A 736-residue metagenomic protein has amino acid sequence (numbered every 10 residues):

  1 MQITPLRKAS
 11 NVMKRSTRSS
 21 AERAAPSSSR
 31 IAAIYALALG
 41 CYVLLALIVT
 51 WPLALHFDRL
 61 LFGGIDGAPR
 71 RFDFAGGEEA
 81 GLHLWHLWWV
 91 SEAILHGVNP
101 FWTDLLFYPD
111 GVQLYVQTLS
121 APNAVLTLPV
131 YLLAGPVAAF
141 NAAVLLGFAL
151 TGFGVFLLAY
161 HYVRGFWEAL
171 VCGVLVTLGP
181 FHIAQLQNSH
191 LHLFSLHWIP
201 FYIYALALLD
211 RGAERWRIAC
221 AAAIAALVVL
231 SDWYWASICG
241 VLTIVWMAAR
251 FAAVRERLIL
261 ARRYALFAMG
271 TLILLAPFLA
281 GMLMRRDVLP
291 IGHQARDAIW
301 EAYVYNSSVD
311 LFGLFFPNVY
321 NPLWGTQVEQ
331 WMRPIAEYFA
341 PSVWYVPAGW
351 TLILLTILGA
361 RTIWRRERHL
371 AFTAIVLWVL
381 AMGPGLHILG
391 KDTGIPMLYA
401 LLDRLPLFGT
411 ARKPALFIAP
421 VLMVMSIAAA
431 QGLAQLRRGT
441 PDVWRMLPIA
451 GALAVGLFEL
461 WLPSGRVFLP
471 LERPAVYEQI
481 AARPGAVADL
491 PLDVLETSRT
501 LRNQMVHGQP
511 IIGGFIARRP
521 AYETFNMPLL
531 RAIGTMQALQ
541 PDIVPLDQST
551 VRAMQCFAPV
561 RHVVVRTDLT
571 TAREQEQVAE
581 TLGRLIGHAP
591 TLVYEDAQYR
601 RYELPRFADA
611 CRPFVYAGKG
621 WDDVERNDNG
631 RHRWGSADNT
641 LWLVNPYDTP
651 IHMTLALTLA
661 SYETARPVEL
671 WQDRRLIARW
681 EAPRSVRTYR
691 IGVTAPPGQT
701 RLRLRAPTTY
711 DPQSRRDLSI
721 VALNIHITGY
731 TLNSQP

Functional and structural regions predicted by a protein language model:
M1-P52, R263-G270, R368-T373, I449-A450: Start-transfer (signal-anchor) and selected internal transmembrane alpha helices of multi-pass inner/ER membrane
I34-V43, A223-I224, R257-A280, D297-N306 (+1 more regions): Hydrophobic alpha-helical membrane-interfacial segments at the cytosolic entry of transmembrane helices
Y42, A143-Y162, F166-A252, Y264-G281 (+1 more regions): Membrane-embedded helix bundles of polyisoprenyl
P52-Y162, W167-W198, P322-P341, A415: Active-site lumenal/periplasmic loops and adjacent helix-entry segments of GT-C-fold, multi-pass membrane
F62, G67-P69, Q185-L193, R333-W344 (+2 more regions): Membrane-helix boundary/interfacial segments in multi-pass membrane proteins
D66-A93, A276-G359, T410, P414-A415: Periplasmic/ER-lumenal interhelical loops and adjacent helix-loop junctions in multi-pass membrane proteins
A80, W300, G451-F614: Extracytoplasmic
A253-V254, I273, A348-A381, A434: Hydrophobic, aromatic-rich transmembrane alpha-helices and their immediate juxtamembrane boundary segments
